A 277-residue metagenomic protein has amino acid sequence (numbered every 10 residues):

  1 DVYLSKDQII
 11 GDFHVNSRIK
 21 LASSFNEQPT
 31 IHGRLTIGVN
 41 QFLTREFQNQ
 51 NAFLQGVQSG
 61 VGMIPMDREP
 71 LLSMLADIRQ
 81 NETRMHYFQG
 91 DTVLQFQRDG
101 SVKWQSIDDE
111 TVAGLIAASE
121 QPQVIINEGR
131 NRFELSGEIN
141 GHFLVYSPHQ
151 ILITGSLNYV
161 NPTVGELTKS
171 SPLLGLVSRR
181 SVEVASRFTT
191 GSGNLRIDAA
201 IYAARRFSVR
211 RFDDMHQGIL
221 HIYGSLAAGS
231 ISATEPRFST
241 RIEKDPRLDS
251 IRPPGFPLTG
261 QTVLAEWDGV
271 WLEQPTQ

Functional and structural regions predicted by a protein language model:
D1-S186, A203, P246, S250-Q277: Primarily marks folded extracellular/lumenal domains of secretory and cell-surface proteins
S170-Y223, A227-R241: Extended C-terminal subregions enriched in glycine
